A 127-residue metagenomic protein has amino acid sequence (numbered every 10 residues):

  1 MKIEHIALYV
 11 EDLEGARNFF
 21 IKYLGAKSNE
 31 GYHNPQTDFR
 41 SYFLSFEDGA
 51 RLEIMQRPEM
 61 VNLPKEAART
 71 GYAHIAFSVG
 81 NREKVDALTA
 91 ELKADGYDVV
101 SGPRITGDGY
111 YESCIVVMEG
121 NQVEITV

Functional and structural regions predicted by a protein language model:
M1-G15, Y72-F77: N-terminal beta-strand motif that seeds the catalytic metal site of vicinal oxygen chelate
Y9-R51: Core segments of cupin and vicinal oxygen chelate
G15-N18, K22, E83-A94: Replace "anionic and nucleotidyl ligands
N29-E30, I54, E59-P64, S101: A short, acidic/glycine-rich surface segment
G31, S45, T89-V127: Vicinal oxygen chelate
D38, G71, G109: Exposed loop/turn and edge beta-strand positions of beta-sandwich/beta-sheet ligand-binding modules
D48-R51, M60, R82-E83: Short, charged/polar surface micro-motifs in flexible loops or helix N-caps
A68, H74-T89: Mid-chain, well-packed structural core segment of small domains
